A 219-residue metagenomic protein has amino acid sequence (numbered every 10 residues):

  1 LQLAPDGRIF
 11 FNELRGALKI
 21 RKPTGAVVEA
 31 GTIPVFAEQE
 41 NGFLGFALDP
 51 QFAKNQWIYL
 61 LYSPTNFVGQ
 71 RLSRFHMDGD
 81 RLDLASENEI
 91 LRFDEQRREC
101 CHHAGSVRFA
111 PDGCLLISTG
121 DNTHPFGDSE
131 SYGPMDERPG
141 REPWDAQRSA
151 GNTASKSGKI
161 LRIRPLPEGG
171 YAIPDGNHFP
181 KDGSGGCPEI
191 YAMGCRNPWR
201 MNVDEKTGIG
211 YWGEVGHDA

Functional and structural regions predicted by a protein language model:
L3-P5, F11-G16, P23, F52-A219: Surface loops at the rim/top face of extracytoplasmic beta-rich domains
A26-D49: Blade-loop segments of beta-propeller domains
